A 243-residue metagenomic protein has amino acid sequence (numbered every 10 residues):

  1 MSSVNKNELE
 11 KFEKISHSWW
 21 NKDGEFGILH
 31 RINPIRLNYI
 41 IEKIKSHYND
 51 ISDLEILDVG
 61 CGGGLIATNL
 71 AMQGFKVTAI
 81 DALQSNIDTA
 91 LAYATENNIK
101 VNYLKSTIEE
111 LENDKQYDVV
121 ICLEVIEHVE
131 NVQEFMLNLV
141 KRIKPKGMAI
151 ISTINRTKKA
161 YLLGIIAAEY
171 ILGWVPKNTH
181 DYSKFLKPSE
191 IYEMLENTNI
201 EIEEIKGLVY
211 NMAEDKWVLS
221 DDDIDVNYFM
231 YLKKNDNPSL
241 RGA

Functional and structural regions predicted by a protein language model:
M1-K22: N-terminal, positively charged/glycine-rich alpha-helical extensions of SAM-dependent methyltransferases
W20, A168-K177: Short glycine/proline- and charge-enriched loop/turn segments that cap or connect secondary-structure elements
K22-E42: Conserved SAM-binding loop and adjacent beta-strand
L29, N97, Y103, I171 (+1 more regions): A C-terminal cap/extension of S-adenosyl-L-methionine-dependent methyltransferases that defines the acceptor-substrate
I35, E127-E130, S183-L186: Residue-level signal for the nucleotide or nucleotide-sugar donor/cofactor binding architecture
I41, K45-N49, L54-Y161, I191 (+1 more regions): Conserved SAM-binding loop
A160-Y170: Short, flexible, mixed-charge acidic loops at enzyme active sites
G173-E190: Acceptor-substrate binding/catalytic loop of class I
